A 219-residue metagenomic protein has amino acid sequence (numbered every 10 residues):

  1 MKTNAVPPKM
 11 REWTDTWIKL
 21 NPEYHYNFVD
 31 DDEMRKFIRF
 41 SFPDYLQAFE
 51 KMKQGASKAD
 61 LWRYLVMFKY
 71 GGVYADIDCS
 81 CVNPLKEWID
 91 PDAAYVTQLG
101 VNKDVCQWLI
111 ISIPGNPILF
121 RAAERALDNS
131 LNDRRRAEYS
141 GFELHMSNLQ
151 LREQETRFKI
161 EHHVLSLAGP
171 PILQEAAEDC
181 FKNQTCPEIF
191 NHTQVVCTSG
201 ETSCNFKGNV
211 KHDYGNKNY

Functional and structural regions predicted by a protein language model:
M1-A59, A75-Y219: Glycosyltransferase-associated regions of secretory-pathway enzymes, highlighting luminal stem/catalytic domains
D60-G72: Small-residue hinge/turn detector
